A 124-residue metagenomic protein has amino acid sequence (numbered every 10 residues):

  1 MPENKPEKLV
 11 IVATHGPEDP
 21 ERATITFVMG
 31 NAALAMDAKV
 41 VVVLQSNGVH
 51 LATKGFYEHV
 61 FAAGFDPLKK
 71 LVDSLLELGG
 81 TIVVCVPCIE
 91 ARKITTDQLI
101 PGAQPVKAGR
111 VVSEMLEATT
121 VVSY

Functional and structural regions predicted by a protein language model:
M1-K5: Basic/polar N-terminal segments that are highly enriched at the extreme N-terminus, encompassing both cleavable
I11-T24, F56: Short, glycine-rich nucleotide/cofactor-binding loops
A23-A38, V42: Histidine-anchored nucleotide/phosphate-binding helix
V40-Q45, I82-V86: Short internal beta-strands
G48-A62: N-terminal beta-loop-helix "entrance" segment that forms/cooperates in small-molecule cofactor or anionic ligand
E58-A63, Q98-G102: Short, flexible loop segments at the rims of nucleotide/cofactor-binding pockets, characterized by
H59-V86: A glycine-rich helix N-cap at a beta->alpha junction
A91-I94, Q98-E117, V122-S123: C-terminal structural segments of small proteins and small subunits
